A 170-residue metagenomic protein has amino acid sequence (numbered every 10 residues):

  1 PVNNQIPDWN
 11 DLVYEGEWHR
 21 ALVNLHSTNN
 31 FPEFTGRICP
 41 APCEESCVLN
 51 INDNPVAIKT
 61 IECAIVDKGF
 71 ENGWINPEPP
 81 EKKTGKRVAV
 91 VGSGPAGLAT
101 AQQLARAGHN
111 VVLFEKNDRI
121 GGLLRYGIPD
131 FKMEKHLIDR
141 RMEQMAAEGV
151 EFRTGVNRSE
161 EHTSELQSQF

Functional and structural regions predicted by a protein language model:
P1-R87: Ferredoxin-type iron-sulfur electron-transfer modules and their immediate structural context
N3-E15, R20-N29, I51, P55-K59 (+1 more regions): Beta1-alpha1 glycine-rich phosphate/pyrophosphate-binding loop at the start of Rossmann-like nucleotide-binding domains
S46, G127, F170: Residues that line or immediately flank small-molecule/substrate-binding pockets and catalytic motifs
W74-E78, I138-D139, E160: A generic local structural motif
E160-F170: Single conserved hydrophobic/aromatic residue that forms the stacking wall/gate of nucleotide- or nucleobase-binding
